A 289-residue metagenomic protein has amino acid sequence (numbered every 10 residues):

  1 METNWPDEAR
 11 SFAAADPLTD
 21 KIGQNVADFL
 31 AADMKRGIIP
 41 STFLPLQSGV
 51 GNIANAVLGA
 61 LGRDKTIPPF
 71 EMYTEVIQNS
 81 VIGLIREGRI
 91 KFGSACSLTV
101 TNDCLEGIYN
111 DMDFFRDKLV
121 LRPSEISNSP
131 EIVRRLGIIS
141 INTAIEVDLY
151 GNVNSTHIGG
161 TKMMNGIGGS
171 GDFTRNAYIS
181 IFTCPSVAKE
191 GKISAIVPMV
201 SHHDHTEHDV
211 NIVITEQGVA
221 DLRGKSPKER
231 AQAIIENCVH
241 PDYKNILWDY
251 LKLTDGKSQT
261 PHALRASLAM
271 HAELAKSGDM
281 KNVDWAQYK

Functional and structural regions predicted by a protein language model:
M1-P123, I132, L136, E146-Y150 (+2 more regions): Metallocofactor- and cofactor-centric catalytic cores in central/energy metabolism, strongly enriched
